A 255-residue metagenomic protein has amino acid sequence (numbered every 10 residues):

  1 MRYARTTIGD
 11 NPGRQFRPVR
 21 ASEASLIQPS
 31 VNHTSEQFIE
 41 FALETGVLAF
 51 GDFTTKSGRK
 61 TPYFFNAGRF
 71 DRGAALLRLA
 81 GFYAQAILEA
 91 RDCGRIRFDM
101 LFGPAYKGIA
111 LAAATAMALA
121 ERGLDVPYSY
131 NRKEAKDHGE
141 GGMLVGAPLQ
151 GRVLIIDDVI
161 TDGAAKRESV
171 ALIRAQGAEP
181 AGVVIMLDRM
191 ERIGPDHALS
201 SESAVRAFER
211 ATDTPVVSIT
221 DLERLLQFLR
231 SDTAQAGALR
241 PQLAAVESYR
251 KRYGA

Functional and structural regions predicted by a protein language model:
R2-I156, T161-A255: PRPP-associated nucleotide enzymes
